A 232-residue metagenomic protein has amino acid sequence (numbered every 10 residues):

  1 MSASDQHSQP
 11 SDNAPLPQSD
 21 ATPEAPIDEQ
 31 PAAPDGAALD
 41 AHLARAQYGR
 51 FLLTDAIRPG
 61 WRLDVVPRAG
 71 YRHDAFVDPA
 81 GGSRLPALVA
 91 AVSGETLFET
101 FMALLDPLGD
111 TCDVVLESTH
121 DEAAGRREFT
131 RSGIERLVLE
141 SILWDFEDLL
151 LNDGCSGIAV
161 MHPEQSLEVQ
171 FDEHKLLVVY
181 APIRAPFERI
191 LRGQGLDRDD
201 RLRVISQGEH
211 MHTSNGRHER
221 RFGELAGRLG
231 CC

Functional and structural regions predicted by a protein language model:
S2-L176, Y180-C232: Structured alpha/beta or helical-core interaction and ligand-binding surfaces enriched in interleaved
